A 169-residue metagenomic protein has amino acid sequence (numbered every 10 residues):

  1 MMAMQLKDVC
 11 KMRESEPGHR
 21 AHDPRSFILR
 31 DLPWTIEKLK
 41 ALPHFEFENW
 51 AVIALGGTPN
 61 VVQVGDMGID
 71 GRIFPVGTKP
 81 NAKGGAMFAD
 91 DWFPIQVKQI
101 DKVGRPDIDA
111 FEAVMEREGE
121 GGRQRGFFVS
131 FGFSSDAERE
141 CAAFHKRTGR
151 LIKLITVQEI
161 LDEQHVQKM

Functional and structural regions predicted by a protein language model:
M1-M169: Mixed-charge (Asp/Glu-Lys/Arg
